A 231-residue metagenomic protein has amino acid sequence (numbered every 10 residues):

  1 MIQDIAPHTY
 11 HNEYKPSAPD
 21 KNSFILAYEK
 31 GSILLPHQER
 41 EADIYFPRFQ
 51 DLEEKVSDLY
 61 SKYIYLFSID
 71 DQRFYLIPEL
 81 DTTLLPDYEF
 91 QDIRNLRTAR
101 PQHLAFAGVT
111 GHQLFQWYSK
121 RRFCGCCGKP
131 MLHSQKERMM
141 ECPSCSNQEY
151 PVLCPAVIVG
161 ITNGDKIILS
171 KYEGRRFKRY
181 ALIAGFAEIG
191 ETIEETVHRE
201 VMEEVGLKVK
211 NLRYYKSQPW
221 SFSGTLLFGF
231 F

Functional and structural regions predicted by a protein language model:
M1-P101: N-terminal alpha-helical interaction blocks
A18, D58-L59, P151-L153, F222-G224: A short catalytic or substrate-binding loop motif that flags glycine-/basic-rich loops and adjacent residues that bind
Y28-P36, M139-L182, F186-A187, K208 (+1 more regions): N-terminal strand-loop-strand
L59-Q72, G164-K166, G206-F231: Active-site segment of metal-dependent pyrophosphate-handling enzymes, primarily the Nudix hydrolase catalytic core
T83-C126, P130: A gly/proline- and charged-residue-enriched helix-loop-helix capping module
Q91, E137, C154, V209 (+1 more regions): Short edge beta-strand segments in beta-sheet-rich domains
T110-T162: Cys/His-rich short segments
A181-K216, F230: The catalytic Nudix box helix
